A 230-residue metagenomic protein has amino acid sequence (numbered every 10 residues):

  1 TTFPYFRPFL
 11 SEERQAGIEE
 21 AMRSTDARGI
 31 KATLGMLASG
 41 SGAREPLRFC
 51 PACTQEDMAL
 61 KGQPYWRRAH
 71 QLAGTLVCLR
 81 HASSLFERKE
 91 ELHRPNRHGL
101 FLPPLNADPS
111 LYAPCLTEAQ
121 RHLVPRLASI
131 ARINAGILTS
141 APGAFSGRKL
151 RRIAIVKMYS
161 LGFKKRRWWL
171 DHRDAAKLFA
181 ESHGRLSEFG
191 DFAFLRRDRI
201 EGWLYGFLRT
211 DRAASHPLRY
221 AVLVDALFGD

Functional and structural regions predicted by a protein language model:
T1-D230: Basic, alpha-helical nucleic-acid-binding regions used in initiation and control of genome expression
